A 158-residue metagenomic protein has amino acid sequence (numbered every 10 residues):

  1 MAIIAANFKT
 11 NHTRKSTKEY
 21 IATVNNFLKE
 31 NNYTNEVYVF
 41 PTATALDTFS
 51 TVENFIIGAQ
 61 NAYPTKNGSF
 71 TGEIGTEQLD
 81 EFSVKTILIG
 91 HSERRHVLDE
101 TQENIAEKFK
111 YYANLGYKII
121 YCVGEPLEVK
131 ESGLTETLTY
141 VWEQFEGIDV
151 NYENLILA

Functional and structural regions predicted by a protein language model:
M1-A158: Active-site loop-to-helix "anion-binding N-cap" substructures in soluble metabolic enzymes
